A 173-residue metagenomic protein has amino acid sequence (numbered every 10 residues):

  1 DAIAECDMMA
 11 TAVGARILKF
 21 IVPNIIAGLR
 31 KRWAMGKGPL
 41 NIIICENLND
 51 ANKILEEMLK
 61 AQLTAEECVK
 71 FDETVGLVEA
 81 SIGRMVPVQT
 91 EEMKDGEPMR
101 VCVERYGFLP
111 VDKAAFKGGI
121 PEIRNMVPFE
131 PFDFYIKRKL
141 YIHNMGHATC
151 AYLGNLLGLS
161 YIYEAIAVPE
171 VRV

Functional and structural regions predicted by a protein language model:
D1, E5-V173: Substrate/ligand-engaging "lid" and interaction regions
